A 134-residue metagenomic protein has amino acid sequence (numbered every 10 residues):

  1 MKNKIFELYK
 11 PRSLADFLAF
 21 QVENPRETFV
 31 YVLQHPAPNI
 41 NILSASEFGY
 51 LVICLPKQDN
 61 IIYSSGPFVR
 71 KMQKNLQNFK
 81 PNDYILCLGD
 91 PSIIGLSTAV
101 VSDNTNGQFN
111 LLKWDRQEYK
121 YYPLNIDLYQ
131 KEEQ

Functional and structural regions predicted by a protein language model:
M1-Y84, L96-Q134: Long, low-complexity, Lys/Arg-enriched
C87: Short, surface-exposed polybasic-aromatic patches that bind anionic ligands, especially phosphate groups
S92-I93: Short alpha-helical
